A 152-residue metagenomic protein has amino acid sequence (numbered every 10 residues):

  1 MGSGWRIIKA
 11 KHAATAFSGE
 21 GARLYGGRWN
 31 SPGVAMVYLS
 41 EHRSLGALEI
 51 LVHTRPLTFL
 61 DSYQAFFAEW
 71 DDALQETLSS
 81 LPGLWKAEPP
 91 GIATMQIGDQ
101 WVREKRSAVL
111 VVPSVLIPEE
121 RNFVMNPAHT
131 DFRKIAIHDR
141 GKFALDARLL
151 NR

Functional and structural regions predicted by a protein language model:
G2-S18, S31, F59-R152: Active-site and NAD+-binding cores of ADP-ribose-processing enzymes
W29-E49, H53, F123-A128: Extended catalytic/binding region for NAD+/ADP-ribose chemistry, centered on the ART fold
